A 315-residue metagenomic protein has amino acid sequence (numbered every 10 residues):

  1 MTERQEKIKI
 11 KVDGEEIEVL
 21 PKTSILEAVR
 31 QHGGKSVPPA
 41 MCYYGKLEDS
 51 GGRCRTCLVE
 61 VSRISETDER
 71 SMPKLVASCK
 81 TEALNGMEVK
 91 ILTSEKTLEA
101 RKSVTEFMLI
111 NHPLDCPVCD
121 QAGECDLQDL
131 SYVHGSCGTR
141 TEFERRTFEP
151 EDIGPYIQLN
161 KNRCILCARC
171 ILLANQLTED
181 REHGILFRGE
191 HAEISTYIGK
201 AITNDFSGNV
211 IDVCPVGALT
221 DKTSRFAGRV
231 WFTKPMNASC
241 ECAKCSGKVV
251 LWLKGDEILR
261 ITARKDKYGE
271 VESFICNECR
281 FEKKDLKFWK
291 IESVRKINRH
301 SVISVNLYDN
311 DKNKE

Functional and structural regions predicted by a protein language model:
T2-K22, R63, D68, E88-N111 (+1 more regions): N-terminal export/assembly segments and adjacent metallocofactor-ligating motifs of anaerobic energy-metabolism
I8, G14-N85, E95: N-terminal cofactor/phosphate-binding cores enriched in small/glycine residues, especially glycine-rich loops such as
Y44, V59, T81, V118-Q121 (+2 more regions): Disulfide-rich extracellular modules and peptides
H112-C116: Short, polar/flexible loop-turn hinges at active-site or ligand-entry regions and domain interfaces
